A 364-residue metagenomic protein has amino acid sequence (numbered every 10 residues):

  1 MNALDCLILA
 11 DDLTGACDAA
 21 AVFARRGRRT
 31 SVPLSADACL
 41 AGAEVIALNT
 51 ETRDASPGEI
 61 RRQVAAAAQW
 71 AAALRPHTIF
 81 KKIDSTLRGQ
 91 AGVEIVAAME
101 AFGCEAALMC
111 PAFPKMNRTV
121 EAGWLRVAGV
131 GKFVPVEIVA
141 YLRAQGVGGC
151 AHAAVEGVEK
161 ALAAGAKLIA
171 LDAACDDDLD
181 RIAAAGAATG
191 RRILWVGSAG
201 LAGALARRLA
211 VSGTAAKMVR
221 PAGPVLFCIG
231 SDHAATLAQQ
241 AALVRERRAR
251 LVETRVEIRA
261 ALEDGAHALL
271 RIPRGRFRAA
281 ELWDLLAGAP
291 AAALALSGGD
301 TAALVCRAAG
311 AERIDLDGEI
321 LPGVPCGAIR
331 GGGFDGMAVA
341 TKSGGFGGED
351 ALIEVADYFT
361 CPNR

Functional and structural regions predicted by a protein language model:
N2-L7, R29-L34, E44, P57-I60 (+3 more regions): Cap/lid and interdomain-hinge subdomains that line or gate substrate/regulatory clefts in soluble alpha/beta enzymes
L9, A47-E51, K81-K82, L108-F113 (+6 more regions): Short beta-strand segments
F23-L48, T254-G265, D315-D335: N-terminal short beta-loop-beta anion/metal-coordinating cradle
S31, D37-C39, V158-L162, I182-A185 (+2 more regions): A short, acidic, amphipathic alpha-helical segment used as a generic capping/interface helix at domain edges
P76, E257-E263, I272-L316, D350: Catalytic cores of soluble, metal-dependent hydrolases
K81-V136, L296-G299, A303-R307, A311-E349 (+1 more regions): Active-site histidine-anchored catalytic micro-motif
S198-G223, D317-A340: Short, flexible loop segments at boundaries between secondary-structure elements
A210, A215-D284: Redox- and metal-dependent alpha/beta enzyme cores, enriched for Fe-S-associated oxidoreductases and cofactor-handling
